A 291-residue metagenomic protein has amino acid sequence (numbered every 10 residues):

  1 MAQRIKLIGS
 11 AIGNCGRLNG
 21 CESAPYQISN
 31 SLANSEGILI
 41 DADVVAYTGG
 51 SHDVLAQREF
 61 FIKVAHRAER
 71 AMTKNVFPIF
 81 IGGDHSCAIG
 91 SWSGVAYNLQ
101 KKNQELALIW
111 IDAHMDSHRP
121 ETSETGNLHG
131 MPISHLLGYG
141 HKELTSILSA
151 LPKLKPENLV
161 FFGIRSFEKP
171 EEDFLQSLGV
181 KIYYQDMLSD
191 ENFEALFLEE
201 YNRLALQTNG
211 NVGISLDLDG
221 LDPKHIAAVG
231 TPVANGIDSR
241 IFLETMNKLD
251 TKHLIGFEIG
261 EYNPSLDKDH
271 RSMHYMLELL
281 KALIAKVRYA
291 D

Functional and structural regions predicted by a protein language model:
A2-D291: Conserved alpha-helical scaffold segments that buttress catalytic/binding sites
